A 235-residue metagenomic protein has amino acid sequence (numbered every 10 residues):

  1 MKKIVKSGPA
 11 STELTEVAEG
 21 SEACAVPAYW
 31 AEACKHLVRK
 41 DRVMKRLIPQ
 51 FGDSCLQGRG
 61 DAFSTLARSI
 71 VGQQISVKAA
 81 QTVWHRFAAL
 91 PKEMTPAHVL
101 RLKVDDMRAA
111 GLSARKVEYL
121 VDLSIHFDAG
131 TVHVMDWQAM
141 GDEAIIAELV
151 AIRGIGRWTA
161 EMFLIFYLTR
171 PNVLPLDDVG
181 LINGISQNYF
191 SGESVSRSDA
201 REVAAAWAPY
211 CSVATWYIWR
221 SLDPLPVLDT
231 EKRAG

Functional and structural regions predicted by a protein language model:
M1-S54, Q138, D142-E143, R157-G235: C-terminal accessory module of base-excision DNA glycosylases/AP lyases that mediates lesion recognition and DNA
E32, V38-S69, Q74-H85, A89-K92: A positional/architectural concept
V43, I75-S76, A80-R153, A208: Alpha-helical ds-nucleic-acid-binding substructure associated with the helix-hairpin-helix region of base-excision DNA
R46, Q50, G58, A62 (+4 more regions): Non-catalytic interaction surface on structured domains
S54, S69, Q73-Q74, L90 (+7 more regions): Alpha-helix C-capping/helix-to-loop hinge sites
L56-S64, G111-R115, A204-C211: Structural motif
T65-I70, L102-D106, A144-E148, G180 (+2 more regions): A general alpha-helix detector
L66-V71, L120-S124, F163, A214-I218: Short alpha-helical scaffolding segments that buttress acidic/His motifs in well-ordered protein cores
